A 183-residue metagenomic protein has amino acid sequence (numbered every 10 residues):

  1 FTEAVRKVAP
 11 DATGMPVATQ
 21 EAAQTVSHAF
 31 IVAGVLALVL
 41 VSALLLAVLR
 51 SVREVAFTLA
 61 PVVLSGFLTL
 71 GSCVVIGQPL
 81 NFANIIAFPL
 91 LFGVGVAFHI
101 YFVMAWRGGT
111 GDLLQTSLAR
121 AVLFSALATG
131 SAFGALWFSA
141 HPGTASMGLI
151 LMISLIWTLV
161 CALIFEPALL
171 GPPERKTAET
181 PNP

Functional and structural regions predicted by a protein language model:
F1-E3: A short beta-strand structural signal in non-transmembrane regions
R6-P183: Membrane-embedded transmembrane helical bundles of large multi-pass transporters/channels
